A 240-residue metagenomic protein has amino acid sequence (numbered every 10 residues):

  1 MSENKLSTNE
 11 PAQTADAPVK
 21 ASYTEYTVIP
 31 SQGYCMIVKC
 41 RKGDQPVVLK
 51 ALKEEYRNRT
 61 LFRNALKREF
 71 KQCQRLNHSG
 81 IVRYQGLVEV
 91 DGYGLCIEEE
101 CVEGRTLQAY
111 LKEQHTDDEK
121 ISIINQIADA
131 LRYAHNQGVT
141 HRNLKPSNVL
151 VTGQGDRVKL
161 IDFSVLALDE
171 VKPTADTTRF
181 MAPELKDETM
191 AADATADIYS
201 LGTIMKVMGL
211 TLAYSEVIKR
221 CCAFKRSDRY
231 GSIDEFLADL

Functional and structural regions predicted by a protein language model:
R57-R75: AlphaC helix of the eukaryotic protein kinase fold
R83-L95: Short beta-strand micro-motifs within the conserved protein kinase catalytic domain, predominantly in the N-lobe
G92-T106: Conserved short submotifs of the Hanks-type protein kinase catalytic core that shape the nucleotide-binding pocket
T106-T116: AlphaC helix of the protein kinase catalytic domain
I123-I124: Activation segment signature within eukaryotic-like protein kinase domains
H135-V151: Catalytic-loop of the protein kinase fold
L185-A194: Conserved end of the kinase activation segment
R229: Conserved HRD-motif arginine in the catalytic loop of eukaryotic-like protein kinases
